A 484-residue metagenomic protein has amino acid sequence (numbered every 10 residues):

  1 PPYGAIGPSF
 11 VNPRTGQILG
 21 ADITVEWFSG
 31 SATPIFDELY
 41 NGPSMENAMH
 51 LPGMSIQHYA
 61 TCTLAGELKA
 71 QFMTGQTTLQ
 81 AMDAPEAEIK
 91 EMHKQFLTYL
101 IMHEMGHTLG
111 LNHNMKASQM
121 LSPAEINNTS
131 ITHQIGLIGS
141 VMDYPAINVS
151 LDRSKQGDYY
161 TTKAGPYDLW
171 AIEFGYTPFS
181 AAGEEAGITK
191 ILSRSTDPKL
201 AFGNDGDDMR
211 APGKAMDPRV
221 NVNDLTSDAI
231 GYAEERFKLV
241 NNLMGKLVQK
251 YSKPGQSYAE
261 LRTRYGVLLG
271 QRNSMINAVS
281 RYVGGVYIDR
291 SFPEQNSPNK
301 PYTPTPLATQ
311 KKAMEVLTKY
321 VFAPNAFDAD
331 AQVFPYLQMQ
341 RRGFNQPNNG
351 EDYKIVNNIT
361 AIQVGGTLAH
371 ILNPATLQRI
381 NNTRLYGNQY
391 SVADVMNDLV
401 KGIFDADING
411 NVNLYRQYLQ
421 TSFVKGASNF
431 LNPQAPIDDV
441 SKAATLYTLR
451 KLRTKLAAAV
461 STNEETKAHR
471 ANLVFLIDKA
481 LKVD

Functional and structural regions predicted by a protein language model:
P1-T108, G136-L137, I147: Metzincin-family zinc-dependent endopeptidase catalytic domain
V11, L19, N114-K116, M142-D143: Generic, ordered loop/turn and secondary-structure boundary motif
S29, T33, K116-Q119, P123: Alpha-helix termini
Q80, E88, M92, S118-D484: Conserved catalytic/binding loops enriched for acidic/polar residues
M105-L121: Catalytic Zn2+-binding segment of zinc metalloproteases
